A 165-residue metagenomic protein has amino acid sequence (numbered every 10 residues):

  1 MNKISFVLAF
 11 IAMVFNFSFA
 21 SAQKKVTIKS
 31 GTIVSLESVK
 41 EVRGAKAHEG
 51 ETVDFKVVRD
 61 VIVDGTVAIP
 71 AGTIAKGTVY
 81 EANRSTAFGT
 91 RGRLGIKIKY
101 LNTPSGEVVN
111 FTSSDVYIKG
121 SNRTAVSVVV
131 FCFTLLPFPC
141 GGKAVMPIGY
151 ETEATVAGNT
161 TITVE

Functional and structural regions predicted by a protein language model:
M1-L8: Bacterial N-terminal signal peptides that target proteins for export
L8-N16: Bacterial N-terminal signal peptides
F17-A22: Sec/Tat signal peptide C-region and signal peptidase I cleavage site
Q23-E165: Contiguous beta-sheet cores, especially beta-hairpins with glycine/small-residue-rich turns and Gly-(small hydrophobic)
